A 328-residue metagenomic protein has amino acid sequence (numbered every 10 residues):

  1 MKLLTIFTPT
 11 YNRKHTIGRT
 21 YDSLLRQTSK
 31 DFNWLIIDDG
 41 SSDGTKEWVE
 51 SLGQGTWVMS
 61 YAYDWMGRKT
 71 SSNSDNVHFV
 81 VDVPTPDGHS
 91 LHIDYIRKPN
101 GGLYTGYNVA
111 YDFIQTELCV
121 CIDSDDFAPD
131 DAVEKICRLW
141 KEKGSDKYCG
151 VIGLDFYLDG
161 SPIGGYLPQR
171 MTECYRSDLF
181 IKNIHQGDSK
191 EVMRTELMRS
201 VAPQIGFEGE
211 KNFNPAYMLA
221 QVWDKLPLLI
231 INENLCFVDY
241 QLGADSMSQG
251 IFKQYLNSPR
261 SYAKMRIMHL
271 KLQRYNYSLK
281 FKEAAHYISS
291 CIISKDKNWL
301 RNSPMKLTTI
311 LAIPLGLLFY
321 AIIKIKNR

Functional and structural regions predicted by a protein language model:
R13-R26: Short, well-formed alpha-helical segments that are part of the catalytic scaffolds of diverse glycosyltransferases
S23, D38-E47, G67-S74, D123: A conserved acidic beta->alpha catalytic loop
F32-G40, Y63, G67, I96-K98: Short beta-strand/loop segment that forms part of the nucleotide-sugar
R97-I114: Glycine-rich, basic loop-to-helix element that forms the pyrophosphate-binding segment of sugar-nucleotide handling
C119: Short aromatic/hydrophobic "clamp" motif used to bind/position activated sugar donors
D131-G165: Conserved donor NDP-sugar-binding/catalytic core segment of glycosyltransferases
I163-Q249: Conserved nucleotide-sugar donor-binding catalytic segment
N232-R328: C-terminal subregions of glycosyltransferases and related glycan-biosynthesis enzymes
